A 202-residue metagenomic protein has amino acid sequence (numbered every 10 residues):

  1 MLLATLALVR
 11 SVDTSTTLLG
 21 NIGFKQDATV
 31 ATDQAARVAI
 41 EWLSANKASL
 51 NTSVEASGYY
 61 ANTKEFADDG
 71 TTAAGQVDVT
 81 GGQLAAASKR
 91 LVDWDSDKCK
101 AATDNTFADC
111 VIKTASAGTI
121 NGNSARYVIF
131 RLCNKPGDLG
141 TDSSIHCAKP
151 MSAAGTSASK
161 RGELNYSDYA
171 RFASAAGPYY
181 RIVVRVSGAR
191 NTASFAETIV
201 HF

Functional and structural regions predicted by a protein language model:
L3-F202: Terminal alpha-helical segments
